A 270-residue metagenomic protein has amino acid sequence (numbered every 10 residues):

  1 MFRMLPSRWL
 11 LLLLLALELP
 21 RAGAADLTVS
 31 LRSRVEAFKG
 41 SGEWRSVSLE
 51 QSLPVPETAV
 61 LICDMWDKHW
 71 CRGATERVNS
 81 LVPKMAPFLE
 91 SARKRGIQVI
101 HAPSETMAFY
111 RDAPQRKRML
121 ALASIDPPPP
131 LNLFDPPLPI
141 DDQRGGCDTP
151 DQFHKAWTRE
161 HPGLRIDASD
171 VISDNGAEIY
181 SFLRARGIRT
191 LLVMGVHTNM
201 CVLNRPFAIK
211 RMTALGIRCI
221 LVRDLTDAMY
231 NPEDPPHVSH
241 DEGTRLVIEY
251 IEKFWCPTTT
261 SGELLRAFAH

Functional and structural regions predicted by a protein language model:
M1-L10: Bacterial N-terminal signal peptides that target proteins for export
W9-E18: Bacterial N-terminal signal peptides
P20-A24: Sec/Tat signal peptide C-region and signal peptidase I cleavage site
A25-A59, R72, E76-V78, P87 (+4 more regions): Active-site-adjacent betaalpha module
C63: Active-site flanking residues adjacent to catalytic metal/cofactor-binding acidic residues
W66-C71: Short acidic, Gly/Ser-rich segments with clustered Asp/Glu that frequently serve as metal-coordination loops in enzyme
K84: Short catalytic helix/loop segments, enriched in acidic residues and glycine and frequently bearing histidine
V99: Active-/binding-site microenvironments in catalytic and ligand-binding cores
